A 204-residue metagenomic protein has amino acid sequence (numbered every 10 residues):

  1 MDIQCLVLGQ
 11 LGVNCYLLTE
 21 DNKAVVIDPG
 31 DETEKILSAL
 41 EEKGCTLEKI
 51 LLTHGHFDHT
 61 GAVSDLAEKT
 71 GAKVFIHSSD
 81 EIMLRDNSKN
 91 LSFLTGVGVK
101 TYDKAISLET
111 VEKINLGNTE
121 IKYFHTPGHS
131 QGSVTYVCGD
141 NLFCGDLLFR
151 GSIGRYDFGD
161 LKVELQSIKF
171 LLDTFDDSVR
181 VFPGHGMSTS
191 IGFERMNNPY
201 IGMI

Functional and structural regions predicted by a protein language model:
M1-K43, T135-G145: Conserved beta-strand hairpin/beta-sheet module of binuclear metal-dependent hydrolase folds, prominently
Q4, L51, F75, I106-L108 (+3 more regions): Hydrophobic/aromatic beta-strand patches that form the interior of the parallel beta-sheet core in alpha/beta enzyme
A24, K89-F93, E120-I204: Metallo-beta-lactamase
V25-I27, K49-L51, Y123: Short catalytic-loop micro-motif centered on adjacent basic/acidic residues
I27-P29, I76, N118, P183: Small/polar loops that bind or transfer phosphate-bearing groups
P29, T60, E164-I168: Aromatic/hydrophobic pocket-lining residues that form the small-molecule binding cavity in soluble enzyme cores
E32-N115, Y200: Active-site HxH/HxHxD metal-binding segment of metal-dependent hydrolases
